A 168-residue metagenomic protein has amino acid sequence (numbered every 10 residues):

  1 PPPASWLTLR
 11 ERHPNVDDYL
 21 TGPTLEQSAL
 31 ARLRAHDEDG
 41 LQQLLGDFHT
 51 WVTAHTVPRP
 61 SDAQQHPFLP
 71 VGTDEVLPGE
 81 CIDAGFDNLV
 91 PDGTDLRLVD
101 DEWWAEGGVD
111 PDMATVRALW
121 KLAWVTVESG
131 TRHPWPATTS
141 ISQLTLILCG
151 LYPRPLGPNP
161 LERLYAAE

Functional and structural regions predicted by a protein language model:
P1-Q65: Conserved ATP-binding subdomain of kinase catalytic cores across diverse folds
D18, G22, R34-D37, L41 (+4 more regions): Intrinsic-disorder-associated interaction segments
D39, Q43, H66, I82 (+5 more regions): Intrinsically disordered, low-complexity segments enriched in charged and polar residues
Q43-L77, I82, G130-Q143: Short glycine-rich, low-complexity/disordered patches
V57-S61, V90, R154-G157: Intrinsically disordered or highly flexible coil/loop and linker segments, enriched in small and charged/polar residues
P67-H133: Catalytic activation segment of kinase domains across protein kinase-like and atypical kinase folds
L122-E168: Helical subdomain adjoining the active site within ATP-dependent kinase catalytic cores
